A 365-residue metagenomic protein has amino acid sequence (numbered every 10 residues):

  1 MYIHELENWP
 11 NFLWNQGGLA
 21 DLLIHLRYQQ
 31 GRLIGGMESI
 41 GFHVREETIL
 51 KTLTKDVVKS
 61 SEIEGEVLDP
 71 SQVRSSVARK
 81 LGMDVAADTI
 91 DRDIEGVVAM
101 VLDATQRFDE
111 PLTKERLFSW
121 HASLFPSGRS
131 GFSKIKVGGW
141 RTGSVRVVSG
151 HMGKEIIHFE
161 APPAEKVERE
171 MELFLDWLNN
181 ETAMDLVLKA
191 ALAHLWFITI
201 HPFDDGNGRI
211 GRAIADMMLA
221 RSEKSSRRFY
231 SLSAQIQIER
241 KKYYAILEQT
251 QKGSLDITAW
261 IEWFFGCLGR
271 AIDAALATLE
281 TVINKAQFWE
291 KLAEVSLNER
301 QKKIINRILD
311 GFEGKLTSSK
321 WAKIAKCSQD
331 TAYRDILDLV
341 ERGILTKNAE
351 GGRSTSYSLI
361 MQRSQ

Functional and structural regions predicted by a protein language model:
M1-Q365: FIC/Doc superfamily catalytic core
